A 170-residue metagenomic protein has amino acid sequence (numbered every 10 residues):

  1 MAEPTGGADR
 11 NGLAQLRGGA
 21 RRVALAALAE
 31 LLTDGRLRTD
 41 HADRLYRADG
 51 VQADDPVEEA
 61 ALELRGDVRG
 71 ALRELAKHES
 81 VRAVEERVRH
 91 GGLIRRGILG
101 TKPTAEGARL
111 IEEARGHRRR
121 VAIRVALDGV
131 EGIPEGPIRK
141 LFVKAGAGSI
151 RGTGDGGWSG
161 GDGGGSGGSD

Functional and structural regions predicted by a protein language model:
M1-D170: Acidic, Ser/Thr/Pro-rich intrinsically disordered cytosolic tails and loops of eukaryotic transmembrane proteins
